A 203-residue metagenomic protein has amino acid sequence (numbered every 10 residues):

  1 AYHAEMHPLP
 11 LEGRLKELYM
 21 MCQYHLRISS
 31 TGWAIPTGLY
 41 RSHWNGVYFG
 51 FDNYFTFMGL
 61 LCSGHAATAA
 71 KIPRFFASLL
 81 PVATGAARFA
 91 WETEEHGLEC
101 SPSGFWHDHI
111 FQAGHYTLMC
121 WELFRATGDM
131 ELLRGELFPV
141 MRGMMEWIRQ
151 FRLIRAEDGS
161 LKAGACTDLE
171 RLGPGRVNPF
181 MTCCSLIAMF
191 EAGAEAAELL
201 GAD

Functional and structural regions predicted by a protein language model:
A1-W44: Acidic/polar, glycine-enriched structural segments that form the non-catalytic walls/loops of the carbohydrate-binding
A4-L9, Y24-I28, F55-A66, G104 (+3 more regions): Well-ordered alpha-helical scaffold segments within catalytic/enzyme domains
E12, G46, G59-C62, W106 (+1 more regions): Hydrophobic alpha-helical scaffolding
Q23-L26, S30, L61, L80 (+1 more regions): Short, flexible loop/turn elements at secondary-structure junctions
S30-H43, V47-Y48, G64-E136, V140 (+1 more regions): Helix-terminus loop motifs that line ligand-binding clefts
L39-R41, D52-Y54, L169-G173: Flexible glycine/proline-enriched surface loops and loop-helix/loop-strand junctions
W147-L199: Acidic/histidine-rich catalytic neighborhood
